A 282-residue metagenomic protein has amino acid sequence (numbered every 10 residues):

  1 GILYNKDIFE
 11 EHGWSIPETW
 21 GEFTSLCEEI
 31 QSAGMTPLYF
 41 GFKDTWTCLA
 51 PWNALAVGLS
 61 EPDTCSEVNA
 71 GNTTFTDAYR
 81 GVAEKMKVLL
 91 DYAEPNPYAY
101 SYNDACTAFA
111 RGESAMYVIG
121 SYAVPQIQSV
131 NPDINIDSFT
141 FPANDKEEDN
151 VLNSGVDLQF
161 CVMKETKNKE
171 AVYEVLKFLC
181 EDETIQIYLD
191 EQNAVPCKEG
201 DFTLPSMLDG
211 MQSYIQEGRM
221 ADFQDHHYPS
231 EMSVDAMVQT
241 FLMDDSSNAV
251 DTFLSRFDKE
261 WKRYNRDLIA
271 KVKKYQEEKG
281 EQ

Functional and structural regions predicted by a protein language model:
G1-T24, M35, F42-E67, S154-V162 (+1 more regions): Periplasmic solute-binding protein
E10, E217-Q282: Conserved C-terminal helix/tail region of periplasmic/extracytoplasmic solute-binding proteins
E11-H12, E84, D91, Q128-Q192 (+1 more regions): Extracytoplasmic/periplasmic substrate-recognition and gating elements
W20-S25, P97-R111: Short helix-initiation/N-cap motifs at beta->coil->alpha
C27-E29, N69-Y98, F141: Glycine-centered hinge/linker elements that transmit conformational signals in sensory and ligand-binding systems
Y39, A115-G120, D137-F139: Paired acidic/hydrophobic, glycine-rich loop segments that form the ligand-binding mouth/hinge of periplasmic-binding
L59-G81, S129-V130, A143-V151, G280: Short, solvent-exposed loop/beta-turn-alpha elements that line the ligand-binding surface or hinge of extracytoplasmic
Y122-Q126, L158-M232: Mature extracytoplasmic/periplasmic domains
